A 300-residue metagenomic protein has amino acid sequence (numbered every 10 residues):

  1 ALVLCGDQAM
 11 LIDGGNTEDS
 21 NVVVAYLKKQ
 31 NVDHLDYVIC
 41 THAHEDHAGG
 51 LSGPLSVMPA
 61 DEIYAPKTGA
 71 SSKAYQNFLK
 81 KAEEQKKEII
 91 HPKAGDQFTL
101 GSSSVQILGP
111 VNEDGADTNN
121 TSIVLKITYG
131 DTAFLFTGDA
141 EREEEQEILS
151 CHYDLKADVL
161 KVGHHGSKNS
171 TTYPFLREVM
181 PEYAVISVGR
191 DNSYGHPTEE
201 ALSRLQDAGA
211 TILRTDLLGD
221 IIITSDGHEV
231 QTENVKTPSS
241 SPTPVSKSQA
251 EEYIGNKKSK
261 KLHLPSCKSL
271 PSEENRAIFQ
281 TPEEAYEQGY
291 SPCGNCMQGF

Functional and structural regions predicted by a protein language model:
A1-Q249, S269, N275, G294: Non-globular, low-confidence helical/coil segments that flank catalytic cores
M58, L262, F279-Q280: A broad, structural micro-motif
F98, K260, I278: Residues that recognize and position ribonucleotide moieties
S246-K260: SH3-family beta-barrel domains
N256-S272: Short aromatic-glycine-(Arg/Gly/Cys) micro-motifs in beta-strand/loop hairpins
K268-F300: Compact, charge-rich alpha-helical regulatory domains located at protein termini
